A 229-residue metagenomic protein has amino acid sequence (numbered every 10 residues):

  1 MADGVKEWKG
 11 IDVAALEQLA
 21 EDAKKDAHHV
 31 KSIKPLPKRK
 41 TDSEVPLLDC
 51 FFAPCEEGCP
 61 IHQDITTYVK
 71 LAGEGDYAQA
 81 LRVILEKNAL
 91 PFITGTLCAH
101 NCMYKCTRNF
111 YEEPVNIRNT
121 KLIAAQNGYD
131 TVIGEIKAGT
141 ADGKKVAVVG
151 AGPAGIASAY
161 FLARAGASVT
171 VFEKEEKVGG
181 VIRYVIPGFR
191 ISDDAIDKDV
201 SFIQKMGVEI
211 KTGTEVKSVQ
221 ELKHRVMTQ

Functional and structural regions predicted by a protein language model:
M1-K145, M227: Ferredoxin-type iron-sulfur electron-transfer modules and their immediate structural context
H28-S32, H62-G73, Q79-V83, F110 (+3 more regions): Beta1-alpha1 glycine-rich phosphate/pyrophosphate-binding loop at the start of Rossmann-like nucleotide-binding domains
N88, H100, V178-G179, S218-Q220: Short secondary-structure capping/turn micro-motifs that flank functional sites
I123-T140, K198-V219: Glycine-rich dinucleotide-binding loop and its adjacent helix/turn
E221-Q229: Core beta-strand elements of the Rossmann-like FAD/NAD(P) dinucleotide-binding domain in flavoenzyme oxidoreductases
